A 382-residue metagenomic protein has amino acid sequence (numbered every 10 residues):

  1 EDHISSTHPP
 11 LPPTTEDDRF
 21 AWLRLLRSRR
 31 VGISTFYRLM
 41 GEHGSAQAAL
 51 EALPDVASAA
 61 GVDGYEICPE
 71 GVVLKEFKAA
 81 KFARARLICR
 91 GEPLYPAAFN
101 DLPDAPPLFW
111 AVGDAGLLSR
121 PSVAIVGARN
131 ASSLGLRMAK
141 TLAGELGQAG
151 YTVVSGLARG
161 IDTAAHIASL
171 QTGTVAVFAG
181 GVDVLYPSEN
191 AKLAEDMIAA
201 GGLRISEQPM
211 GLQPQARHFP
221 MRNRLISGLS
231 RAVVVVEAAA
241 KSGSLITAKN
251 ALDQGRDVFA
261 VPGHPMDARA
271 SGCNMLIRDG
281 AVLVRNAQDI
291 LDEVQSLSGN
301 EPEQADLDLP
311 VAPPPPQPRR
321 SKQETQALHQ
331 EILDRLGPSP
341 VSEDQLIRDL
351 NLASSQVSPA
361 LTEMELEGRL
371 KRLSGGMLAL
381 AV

Functional and structural regions predicted by a protein language model:
E1-D18, C89-V382: Glycine-biased, small-residue-rich flexible motifs in mid-sequence functional cores and linkers
E1-L94, E343, E367-R369, S374-V382: Short, small/acidic-rich helices and loops at N termini and domain boundaries of DNA replication/processing enzymes
